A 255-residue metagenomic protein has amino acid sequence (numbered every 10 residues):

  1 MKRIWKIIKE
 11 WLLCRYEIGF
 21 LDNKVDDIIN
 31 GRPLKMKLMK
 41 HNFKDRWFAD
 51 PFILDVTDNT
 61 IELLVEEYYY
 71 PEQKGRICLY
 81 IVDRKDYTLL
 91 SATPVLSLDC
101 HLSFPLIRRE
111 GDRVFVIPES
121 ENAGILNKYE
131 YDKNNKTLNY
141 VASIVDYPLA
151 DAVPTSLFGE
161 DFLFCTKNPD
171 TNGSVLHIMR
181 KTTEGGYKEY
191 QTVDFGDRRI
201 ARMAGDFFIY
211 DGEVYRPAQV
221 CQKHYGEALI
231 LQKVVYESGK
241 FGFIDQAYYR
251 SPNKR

Functional and structural regions predicted by a protein language model:
M1-R255: Carbohydrate-active catalytic/glycan-binding domains of CAZyme proteins, especially the secreted or lumenal ectodomains
